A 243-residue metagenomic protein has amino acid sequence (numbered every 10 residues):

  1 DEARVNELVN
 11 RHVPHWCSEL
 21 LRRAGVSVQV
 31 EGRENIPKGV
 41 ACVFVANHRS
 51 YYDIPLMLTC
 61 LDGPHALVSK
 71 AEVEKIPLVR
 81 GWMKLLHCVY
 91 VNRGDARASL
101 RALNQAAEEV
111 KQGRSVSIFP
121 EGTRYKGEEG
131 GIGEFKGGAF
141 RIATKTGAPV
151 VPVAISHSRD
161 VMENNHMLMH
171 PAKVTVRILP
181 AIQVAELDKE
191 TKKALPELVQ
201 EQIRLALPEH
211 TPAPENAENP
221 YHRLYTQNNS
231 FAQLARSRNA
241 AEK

Functional and structural regions predicted by a protein language model:
D1, N6-H15, L21-A24, P37-A96: Catalytic core of membrane glycerolipid acyltransferases/transacylases, capturing the structured, soluble-facing
R11, H15, E19, A194 (+1 more regions): A non-catalytic, amphipathic alpha-helix used as a structural packing/dimerization or gating element in enzyme scaffolds
L20-L21, M83, E109, A143: A generic structural signal for well-ordered alpha-helical segments
A24-E31, S99-L100, S158-D160: Short gly/ser/thr-rich secondary-structure transition/capping motifs
V30, F44, L67, V176-I178: Generic preference for hydrophobic
E31, V68-K70, N92-R93, P120 (+1 more regions): Thr-Gly-centered strand-to-loop micro-motif
E34-K38, L168-M169: A short beta-turn/loop motif at secondary-structure boundaries
L100-K243: Non-catalytic C-terminal accessory region of glycerolipid acyltransferases and related lyso-lipid remodeling enzymes
